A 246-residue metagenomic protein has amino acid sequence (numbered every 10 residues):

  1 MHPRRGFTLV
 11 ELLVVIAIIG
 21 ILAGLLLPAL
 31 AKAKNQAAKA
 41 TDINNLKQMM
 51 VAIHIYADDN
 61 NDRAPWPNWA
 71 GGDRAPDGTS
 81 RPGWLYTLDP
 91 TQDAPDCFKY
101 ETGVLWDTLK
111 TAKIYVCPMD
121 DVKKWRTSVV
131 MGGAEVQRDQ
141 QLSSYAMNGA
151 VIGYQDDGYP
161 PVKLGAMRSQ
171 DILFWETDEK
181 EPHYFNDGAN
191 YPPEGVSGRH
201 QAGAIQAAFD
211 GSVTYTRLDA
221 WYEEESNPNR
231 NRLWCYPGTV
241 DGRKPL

Functional and structural regions predicted by a protein language model:
M1-H2, V240: Intrinsically disordered, low-complexity regions enriched in serine, threonine, proline and polar/charged residues
H2-N44: Amphipathic alpha-helical segments typified by the pilin-like N-terminal helix that continues immediately C-terminal
A40-L246: Short, well-structured segments within or immediately adjacent to enzyme catalytic domains that line ligand-binding
